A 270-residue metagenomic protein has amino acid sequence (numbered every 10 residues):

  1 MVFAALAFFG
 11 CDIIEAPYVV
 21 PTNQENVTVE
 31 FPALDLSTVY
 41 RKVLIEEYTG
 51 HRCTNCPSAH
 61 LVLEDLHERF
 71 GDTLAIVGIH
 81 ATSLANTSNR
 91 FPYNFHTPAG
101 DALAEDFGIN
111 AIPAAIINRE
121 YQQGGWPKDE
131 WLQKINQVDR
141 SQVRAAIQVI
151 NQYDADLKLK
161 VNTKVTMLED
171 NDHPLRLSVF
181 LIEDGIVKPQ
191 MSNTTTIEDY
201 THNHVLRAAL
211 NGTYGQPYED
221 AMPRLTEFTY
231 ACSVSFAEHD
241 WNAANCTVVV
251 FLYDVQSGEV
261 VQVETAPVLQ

Functional and structural regions predicted by a protein language model:
L6, L66-H67, I135, D139: Hydrophobic, Leu/Ile/Phe/Ala-enriched alpha-helical segments that form helix-helix packing faces
L6-E15, E68, A75-F91: Domain-level signature for proteins that mediate thiol-based redox and metal-cofactor handling
L6-Y40, Q270: Bacterial Sec-dependent N-terminal signal peptides
E30-P32, L63, A102: A generic local structural motif
L34-A81: Local sequence-structure signature of Cys/Sec-based thiol-disulfide redox active-site neighborhoods
G78-Q270: Short, conserved sequence motifs used for protein processing/export or organelle targeting and for catalysis
